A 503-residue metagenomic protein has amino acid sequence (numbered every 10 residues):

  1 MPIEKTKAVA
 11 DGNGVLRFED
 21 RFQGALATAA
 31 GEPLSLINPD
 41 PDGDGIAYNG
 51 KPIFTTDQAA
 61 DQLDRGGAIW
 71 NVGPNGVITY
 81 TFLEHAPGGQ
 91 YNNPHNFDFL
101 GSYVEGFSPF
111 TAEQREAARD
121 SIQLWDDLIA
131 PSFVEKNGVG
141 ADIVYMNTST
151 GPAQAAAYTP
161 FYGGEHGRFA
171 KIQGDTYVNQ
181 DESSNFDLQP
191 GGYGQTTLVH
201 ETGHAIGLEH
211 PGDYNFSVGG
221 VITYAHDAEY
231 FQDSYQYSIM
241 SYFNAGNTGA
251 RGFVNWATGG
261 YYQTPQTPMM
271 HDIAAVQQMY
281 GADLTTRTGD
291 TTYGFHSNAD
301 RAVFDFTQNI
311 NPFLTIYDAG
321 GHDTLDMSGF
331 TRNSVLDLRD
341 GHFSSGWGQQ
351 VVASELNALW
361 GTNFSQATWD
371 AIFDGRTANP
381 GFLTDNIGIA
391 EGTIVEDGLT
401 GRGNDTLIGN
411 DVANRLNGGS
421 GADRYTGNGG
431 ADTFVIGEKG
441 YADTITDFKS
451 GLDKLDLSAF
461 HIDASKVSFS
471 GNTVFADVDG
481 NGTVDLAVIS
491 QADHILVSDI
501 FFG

Functional and structural regions predicted by a protein language model:
M1-F110: Disordered inhibitory propeptide/activation segment of secreted metzincin zinc metalloprotease zymogens, centered on
E4, D370, D374, P380 (+4 more regions): Low-complexity acidic/polar repeat-biased segments
K5, V9-D11, N185-L198, F216-H226 (+6 more regions): Acidic, glycine-rich calcium-binding repeat modules characteristic of RTX/beta-roll and related beta-solenoid repeat
L36-N75, E113-R251, G259-Q263, I310-N311 (+2 more regions): Metzincin-family zinc-dependent endopeptidase catalytic domain
Y80, D120-Q123, D127, S238-S241 (+7 more regions): Extracellular beta-strand repeat scaffolds in secreted/surface proteins
H85-P87, V139, T148-P152, D181-S184 (+9 more regions): Acidic glycine-/aspartate-rich tracts in secreted/extracellular proteins
Y262-H296: Catalytic cores of secreted or luminal carbohydrate-active enzymes
G341, Q349-G430: Extracellular repeat-rich scaffold modules on cell surfaces
